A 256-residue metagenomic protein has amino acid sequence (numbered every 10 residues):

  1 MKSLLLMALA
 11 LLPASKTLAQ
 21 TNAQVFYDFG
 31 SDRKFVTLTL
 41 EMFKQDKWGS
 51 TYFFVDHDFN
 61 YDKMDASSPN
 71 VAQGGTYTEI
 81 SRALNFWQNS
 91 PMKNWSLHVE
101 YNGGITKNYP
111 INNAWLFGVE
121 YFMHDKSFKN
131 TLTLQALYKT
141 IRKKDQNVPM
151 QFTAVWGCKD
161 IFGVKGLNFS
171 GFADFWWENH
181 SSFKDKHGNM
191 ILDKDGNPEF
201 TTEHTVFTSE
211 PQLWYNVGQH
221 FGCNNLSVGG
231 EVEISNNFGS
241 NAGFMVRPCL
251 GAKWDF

Functional and structural regions predicted by a protein language model:
M1-Q20: Cleavable N-terminal export/targeting peptides
T17-Q20, W48-Y52, N85-S96, H124-L132 (+2 more regions): Short loop/turn motifs that connect adjacent beta-strands in outer-membrane beta-barrel proteins
A19-K63: Short glycine/proline- and aromatic-enriched beta-strand/turn motifs that initiate or cap beta-hairpins
V25-S31, H57-Y61, V99-K107, M123 (+5 more regions): Transmembrane beta-strands of outer-membrane beta-barrel pores
G30-F35, Y61-G74, G103-N113, T140-V148 (+3 more regions): Solvent-exposed loop/turn segments connecting transmembrane beta-strands in outer-membrane beta-barrel proteins
L40, I80, F117-V119, A154-W156 (+2 more regions): Membrane-embedded beta-strands of outer-membrane beta-barrel proteins, especially the hydrophobic/small aromatic
K139-N225, I234-N237, W254-F256: Outer-membrane beta-barrel transmembrane domain signature
F244-F256: Outer-membrane beta-barrel "beta-signal"
